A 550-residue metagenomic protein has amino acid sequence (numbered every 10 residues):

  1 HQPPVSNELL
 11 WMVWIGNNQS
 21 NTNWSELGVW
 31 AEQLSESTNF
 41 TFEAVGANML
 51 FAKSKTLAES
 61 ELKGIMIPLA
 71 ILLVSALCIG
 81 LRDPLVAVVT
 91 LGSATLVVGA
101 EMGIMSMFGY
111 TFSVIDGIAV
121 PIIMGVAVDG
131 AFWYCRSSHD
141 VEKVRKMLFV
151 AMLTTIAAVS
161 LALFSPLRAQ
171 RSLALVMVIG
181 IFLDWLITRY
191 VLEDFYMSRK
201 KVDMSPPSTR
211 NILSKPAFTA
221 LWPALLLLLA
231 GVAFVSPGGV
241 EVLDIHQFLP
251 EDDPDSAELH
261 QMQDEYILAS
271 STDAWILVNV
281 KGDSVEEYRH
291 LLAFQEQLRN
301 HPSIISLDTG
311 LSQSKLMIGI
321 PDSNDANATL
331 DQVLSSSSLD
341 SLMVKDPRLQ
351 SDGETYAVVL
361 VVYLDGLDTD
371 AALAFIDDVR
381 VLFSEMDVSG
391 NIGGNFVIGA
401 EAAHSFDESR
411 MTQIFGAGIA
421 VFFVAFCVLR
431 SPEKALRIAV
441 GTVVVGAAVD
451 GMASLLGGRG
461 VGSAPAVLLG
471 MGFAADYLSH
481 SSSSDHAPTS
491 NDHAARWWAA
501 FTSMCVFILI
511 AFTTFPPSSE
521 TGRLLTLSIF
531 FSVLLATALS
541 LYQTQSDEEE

Functional and structural regions predicted by a protein language model:
H1-V45, T272-G282, V344-S384, N391-G393 (+1 more regions): A short beta-strand structural signal in non-transmembrane regions
H1-W14, M49-T56, R289-L291, E296-V361 (+1 more regions): Extracytoplasmic
Q19-T22, E26-L243, S384-E385, S389-E550: Membrane-embedded transmembrane helical bundles of large multi-pass transporters/channels
G28-A31, F51, L259, L291-Q295 (+1 more regions): Extracytoplasmic/secreted envelope proteins and their assembly/folding machinery, especially bacterial periplasmic
W30-L34, L57, Q261-Y266, Q297 (+3 more regions): A generic secondary-structure signal
P223-S336: Juxtamembrane segments of multi-pass membrane proteins
I245-D252, E265, K281-V285, V361-D370 (+2 more regions): Short, contiguous acidic/charged loop-to-helix segments that flank catalytic cores in large enzymes
Q261-E265, V344-Q350, E401, A425 (+1 more regions): Generic recognition of flexible, low-complexity loop/linker segments
